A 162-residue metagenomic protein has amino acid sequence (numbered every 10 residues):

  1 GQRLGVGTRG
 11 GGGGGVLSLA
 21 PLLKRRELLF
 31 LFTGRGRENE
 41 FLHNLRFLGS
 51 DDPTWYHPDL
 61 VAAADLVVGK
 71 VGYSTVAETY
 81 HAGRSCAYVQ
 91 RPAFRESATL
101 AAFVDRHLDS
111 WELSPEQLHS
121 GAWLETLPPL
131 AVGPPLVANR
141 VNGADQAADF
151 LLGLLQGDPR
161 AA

Functional and structural regions predicted by a protein language model:
G1-L66: Donor-nucleotide binding loops and adjacent catalytic segments primarily of GT-B fold Leloir glycosyltransferases
G5-T8, A87-V89, A138: Short catalytic-loop micro-motif centered on adjacent basic/acidic residues
G12-G13, R37, S74-T75, A93-R95 (+1 more regions): Short Gly/Pro-enriched loop/turn and capping motifs at secondary-structure junctions
F47-G49, H81, S85-P129: Nucleotide-sugar donor-binding patch of glycosyltransferase catalytic domains
Y56-T99: A donor-sugar binding/catalytic signature common to diverse glycosyltransferases and related nucleotide-sugar
V71-S74, P115-A122, N142: Short beta->alpha linker loops
A122-A162: C-terminal amphipathic helix plus adjacent low-complexity, charged tail appended to glycosyltransferase catalytic
